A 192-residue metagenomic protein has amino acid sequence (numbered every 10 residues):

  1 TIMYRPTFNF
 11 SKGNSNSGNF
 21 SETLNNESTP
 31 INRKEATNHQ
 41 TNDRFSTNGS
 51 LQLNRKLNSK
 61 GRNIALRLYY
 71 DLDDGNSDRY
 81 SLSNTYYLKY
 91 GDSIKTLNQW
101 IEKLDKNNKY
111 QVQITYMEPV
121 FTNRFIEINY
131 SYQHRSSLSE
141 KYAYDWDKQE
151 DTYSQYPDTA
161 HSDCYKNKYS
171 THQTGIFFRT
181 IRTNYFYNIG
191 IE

Functional and structural regions predicted by a protein language model:
T1-E192: Primarily recognizes Gram-negative and organellar outer-membrane beta-barrels
